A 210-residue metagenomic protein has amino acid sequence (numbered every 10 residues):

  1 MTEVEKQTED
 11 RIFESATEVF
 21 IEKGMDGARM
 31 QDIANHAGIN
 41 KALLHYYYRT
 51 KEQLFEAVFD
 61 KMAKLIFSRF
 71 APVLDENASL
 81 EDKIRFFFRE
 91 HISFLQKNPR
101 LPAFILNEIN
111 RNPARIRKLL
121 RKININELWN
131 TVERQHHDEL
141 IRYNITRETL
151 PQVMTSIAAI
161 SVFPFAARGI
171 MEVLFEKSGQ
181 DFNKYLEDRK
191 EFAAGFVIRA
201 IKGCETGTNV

Functional and structural regions predicted by a protein language model:
M1-Q7, E14, G207-V210: N-terminal intrinsically disordered/low-complexity leader segments
T8-T17, I33, V58-M62, I66 (+1 more regions): Generic hydrophobic, amphipathic alpha-helix propensity
R11, V19-Q53, A57: Helix-turn-helix
I12-F20, H91, V197: Short hydrophobic clusters on alpha-helical segments that form packing/core surfaces in small helical domains
V58-F86, L120, N124, L128 (+1 more regions): Amphipathic alpha-helical linker/stalk segments
P72-A103, T131-V132, R142-I157: Hydrophobic alpha-helical connector segments
Q96-L119, A167-E176: Amphipathic alpha-helical segments used for helix-helix packing
N126-R142, L150, I160-V210: C-terminal peripheral helix-coil segments that are non-catalytic and often amphipathic
